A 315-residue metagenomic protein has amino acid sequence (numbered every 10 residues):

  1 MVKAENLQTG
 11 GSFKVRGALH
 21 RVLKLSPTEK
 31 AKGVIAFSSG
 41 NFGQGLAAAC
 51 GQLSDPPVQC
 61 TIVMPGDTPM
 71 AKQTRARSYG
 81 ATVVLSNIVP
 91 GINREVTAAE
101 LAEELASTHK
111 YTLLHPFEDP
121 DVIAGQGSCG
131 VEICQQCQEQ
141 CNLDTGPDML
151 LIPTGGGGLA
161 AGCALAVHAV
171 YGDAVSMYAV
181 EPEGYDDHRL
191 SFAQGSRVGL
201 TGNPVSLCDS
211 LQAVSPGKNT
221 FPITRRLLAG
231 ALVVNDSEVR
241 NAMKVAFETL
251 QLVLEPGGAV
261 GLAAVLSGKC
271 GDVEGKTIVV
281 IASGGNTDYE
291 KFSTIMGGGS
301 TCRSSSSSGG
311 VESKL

Functional and structural regions predicted by a protein language model:
M1-L315: PLP-dependent amino-acid enzyme catalytic core
